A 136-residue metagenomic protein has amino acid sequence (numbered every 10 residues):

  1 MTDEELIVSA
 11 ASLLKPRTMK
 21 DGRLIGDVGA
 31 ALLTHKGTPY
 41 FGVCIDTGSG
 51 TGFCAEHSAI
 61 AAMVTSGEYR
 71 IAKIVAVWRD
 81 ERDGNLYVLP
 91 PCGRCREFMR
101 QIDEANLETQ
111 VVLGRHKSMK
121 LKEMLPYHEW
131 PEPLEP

Functional and structural regions predicted by a protein language model:
M1-K20, E68-P136: C-terminal binding/interaction regions
L14, T34, D46, M63-S66 (+1 more regions): Generic helix-packing signal
G22-R23, V43: Short histidine-centered beta-strand/loop micro-motifs that create catalytic or ligand/metal-coordination sites
L24-H35: Short beta-strand scaffold segments in enzyme catalytic cores
T38-P39: Hydrophobic "anchor" residues
V43-H57: Compact, glycine-rich, soluble single-domain proteins
G52-C54, A61-I71: Active-site- and interface-proximal helix/loop "cap" or "latch" segments in soluble metabolic and energy-transducing
C54, S58, R94-E97: Short amphipathic alpha-helical face segments that pack within enzyme cores and frequently flank/anchor catalytic
